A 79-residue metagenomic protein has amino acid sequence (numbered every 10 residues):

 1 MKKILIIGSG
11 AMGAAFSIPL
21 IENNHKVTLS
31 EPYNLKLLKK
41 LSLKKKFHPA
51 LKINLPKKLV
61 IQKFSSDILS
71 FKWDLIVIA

Functional and structural regions predicted by a protein language model:
M1-N54, L59-S66, S70: NAD(P)+-binding Rossmann beta1-loop-alpha1 motif at the extreme N-terminus of oxidoreductases
L75-I78: N-terminal Rossmann-like NAD(P) cofactor-binding module of classical short-chain dehydrogenase/reductase
